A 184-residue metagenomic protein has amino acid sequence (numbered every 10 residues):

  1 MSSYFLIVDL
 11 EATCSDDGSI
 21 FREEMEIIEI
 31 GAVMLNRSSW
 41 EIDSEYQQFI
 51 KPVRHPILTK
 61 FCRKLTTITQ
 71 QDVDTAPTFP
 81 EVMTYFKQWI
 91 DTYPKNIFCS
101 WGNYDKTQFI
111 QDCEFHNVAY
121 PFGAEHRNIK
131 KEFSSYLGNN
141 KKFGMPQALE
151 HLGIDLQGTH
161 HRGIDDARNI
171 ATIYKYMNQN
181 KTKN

Functional and structural regions predicted by a protein language model:
S2-Q111, G123, E150-H161: Conserved non-catalytic scaffold segment of RNase H-like nuclease domains
V8, R127, D165: Active-site flanking residues adjacent to catalytic metal/cofactor-binding acidic residues
E114-A124: Glycine/proline-rich, flexible active-site/cofactor-binding loop segments that harbor closely spaced acidic
V118, N139-E150: A structural motif
R127-K141: Short alpha-helix plus adjacent loop in nuclease-associated cores
H151, A171-N184: Acidic two-metal-ion nuclease catalytic site recognized across multiple nuclease folds, prominently DnaQ/RNase D-T
G158-Y174: A charged, well-structured terminal subsegment
